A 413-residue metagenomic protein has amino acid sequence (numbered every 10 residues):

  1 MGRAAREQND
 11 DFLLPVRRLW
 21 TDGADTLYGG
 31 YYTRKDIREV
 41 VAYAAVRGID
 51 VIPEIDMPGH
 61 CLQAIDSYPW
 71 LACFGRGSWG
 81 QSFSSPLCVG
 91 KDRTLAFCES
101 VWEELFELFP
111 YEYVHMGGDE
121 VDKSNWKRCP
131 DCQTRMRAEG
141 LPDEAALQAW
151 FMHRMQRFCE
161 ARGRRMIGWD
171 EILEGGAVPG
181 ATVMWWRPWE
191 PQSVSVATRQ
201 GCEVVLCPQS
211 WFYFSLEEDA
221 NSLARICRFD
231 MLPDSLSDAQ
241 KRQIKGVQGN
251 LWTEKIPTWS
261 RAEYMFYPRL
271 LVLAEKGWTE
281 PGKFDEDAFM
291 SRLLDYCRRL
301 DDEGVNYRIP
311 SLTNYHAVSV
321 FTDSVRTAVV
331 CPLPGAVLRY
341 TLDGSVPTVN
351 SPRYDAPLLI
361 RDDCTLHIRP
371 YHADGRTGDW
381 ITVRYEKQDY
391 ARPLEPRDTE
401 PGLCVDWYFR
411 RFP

Functional and structural regions predicted by a protein language model:
M1-R164: Substrate-binding cleft of carbohydrate-active enzyme catalytic domains
E39, D92-Y113, E120, T134-L338: Substrate-binding groove of N-acetylhexosamine-processing glycoside hydrolases
V41, A45-D50, M57, L62-A64 (+5 more regions): Domain-scale activation on soluble regions of proteins
D50, E54, H367-R369, P413: Residues within well-ordered beta-strands of beta-sheet-rich folds
K255-P257, T348-V349, F412: Short, solvent-exposed loop/turn elements at domain surfaces
E280, F284-C404: Short, compositionally stereotyped local motifs that mark structural "simplifiers"
V329-C331, Y408, P413: Aromatic-lined ligand-binding clefts that engage carbohydrates, nucleic acids, or primary amines
